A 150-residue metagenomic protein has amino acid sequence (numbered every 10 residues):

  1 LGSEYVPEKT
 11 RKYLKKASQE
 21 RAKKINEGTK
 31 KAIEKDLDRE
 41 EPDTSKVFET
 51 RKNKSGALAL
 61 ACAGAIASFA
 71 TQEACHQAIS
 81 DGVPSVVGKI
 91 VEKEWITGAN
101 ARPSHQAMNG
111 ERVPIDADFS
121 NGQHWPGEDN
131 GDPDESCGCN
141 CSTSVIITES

Functional and structural regions predicted by a protein language model:
L1-G138, S144-S150: Domain-core detector
